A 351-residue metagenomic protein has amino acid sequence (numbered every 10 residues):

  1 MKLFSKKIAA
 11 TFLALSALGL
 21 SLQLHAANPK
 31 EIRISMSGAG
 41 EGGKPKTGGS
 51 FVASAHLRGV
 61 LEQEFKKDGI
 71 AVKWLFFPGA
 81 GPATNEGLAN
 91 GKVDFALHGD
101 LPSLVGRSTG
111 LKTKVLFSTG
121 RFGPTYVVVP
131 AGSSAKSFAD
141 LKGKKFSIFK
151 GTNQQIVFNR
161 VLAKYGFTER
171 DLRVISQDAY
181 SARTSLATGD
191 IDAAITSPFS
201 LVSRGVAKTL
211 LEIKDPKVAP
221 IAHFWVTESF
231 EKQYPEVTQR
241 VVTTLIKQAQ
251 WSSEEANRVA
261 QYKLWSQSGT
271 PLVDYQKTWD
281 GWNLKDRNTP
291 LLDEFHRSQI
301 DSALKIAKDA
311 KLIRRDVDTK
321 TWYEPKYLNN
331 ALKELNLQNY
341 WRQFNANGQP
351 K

Functional and structural regions predicted by a protein language model:
L24-P45, F65-D68, S133-K145, R314-D316 (+1 more regions): Immediate post-signal peptide segment of exported/extracytoplasmic ligand-binding proteins
E31, G40-V72, S108-T109, L162 (+1 more regions): Short, polar/charged alpha-helical segment
M36-S37, T125-A135, I221-E236: A bilobed periplasmic-binding-protein/Venus flytrap-type ligand-binding module shared by bacterial periplasmic
G40-G42, K46, Y234-V317: Secondary-structure end/capping motifs
W74-E86, G99, F167-A187: Short helix-initiation/N-cap motifs at beta->coil->alpha
L97-T109, N159, A187-K208, Q299 (+1 more regions): A ligand-binding cleft/hinge motif common to bilobed small-molecule-binding domains
V174-I175, Y180-G269: Pocket-lining segment of extracytoplasmic ligand-binding domains
K308-K351: Conserved C-terminal helix/tail region of periplasmic/extracytoplasmic solute-binding proteins
